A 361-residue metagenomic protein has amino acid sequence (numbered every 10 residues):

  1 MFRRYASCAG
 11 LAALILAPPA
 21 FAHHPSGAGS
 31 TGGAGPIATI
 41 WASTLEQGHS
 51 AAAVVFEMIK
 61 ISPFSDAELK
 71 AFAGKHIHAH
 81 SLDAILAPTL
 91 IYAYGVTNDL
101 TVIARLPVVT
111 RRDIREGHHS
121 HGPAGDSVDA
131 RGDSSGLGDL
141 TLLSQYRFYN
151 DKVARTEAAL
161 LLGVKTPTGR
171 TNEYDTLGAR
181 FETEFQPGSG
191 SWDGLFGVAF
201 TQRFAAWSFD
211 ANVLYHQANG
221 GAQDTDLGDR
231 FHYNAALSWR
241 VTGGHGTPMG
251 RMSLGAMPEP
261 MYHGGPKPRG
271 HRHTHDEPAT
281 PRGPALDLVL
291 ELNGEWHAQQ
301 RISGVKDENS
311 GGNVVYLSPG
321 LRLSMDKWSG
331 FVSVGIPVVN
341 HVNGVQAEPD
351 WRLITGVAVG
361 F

Functional and structural regions predicted by a protein language model:
H24-G29, E57-A87, E184, D307: Surface-exposed strand-loop-strand hairpins of Gram-negative outer-membrane beta-barrel proteins
A38, G74-H78, G125-G132, F181-Q186 (+3 more regions): Extracellular loop and loop/strand-boundary signature of outer-membrane beta-barrel proteins
W41, A52, L90-Y94, A104 (+7 more regions): Residues on the lipid-exposed face of transmembrane beta-strands in outer-membrane beta-barrel proteins
A42-A67, V164, L288-L290: Transmembrane beta-strand segments of Gram-negative outer membrane beta-barrel proteins
F56-S62, L106-R112, D139, F148 (+8 more regions): Transmembrane beta-strands of outer-membrane beta-barrel pores
I61, L100-A104, D151-V153, A206-F209 (+3 more regions): Repeated loop/turn-to-beta-strand initiation elements of outer-membrane beta-barrel proteins
S65-A71, T225-F361: Outer membrane beta-barrel transmembrane domains
A84-P88, D126, S134-L140, T156 (+6 more regions): Residues that define the transmembrane beta-barrel architecture of outer-membrane proteins
